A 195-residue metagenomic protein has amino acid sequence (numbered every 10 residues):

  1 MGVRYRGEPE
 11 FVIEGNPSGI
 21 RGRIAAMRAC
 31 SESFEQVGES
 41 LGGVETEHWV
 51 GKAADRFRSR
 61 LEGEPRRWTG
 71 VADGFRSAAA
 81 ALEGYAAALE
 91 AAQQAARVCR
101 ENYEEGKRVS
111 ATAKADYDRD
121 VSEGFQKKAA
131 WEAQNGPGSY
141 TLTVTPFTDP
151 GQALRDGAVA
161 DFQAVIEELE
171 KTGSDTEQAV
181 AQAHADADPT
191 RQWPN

Functional and structural regions predicted by a protein language model:
M1-N195: N-terminal secretion-targeting helices of virulence/extracellular proteins, encompassing both classical Sec signal
